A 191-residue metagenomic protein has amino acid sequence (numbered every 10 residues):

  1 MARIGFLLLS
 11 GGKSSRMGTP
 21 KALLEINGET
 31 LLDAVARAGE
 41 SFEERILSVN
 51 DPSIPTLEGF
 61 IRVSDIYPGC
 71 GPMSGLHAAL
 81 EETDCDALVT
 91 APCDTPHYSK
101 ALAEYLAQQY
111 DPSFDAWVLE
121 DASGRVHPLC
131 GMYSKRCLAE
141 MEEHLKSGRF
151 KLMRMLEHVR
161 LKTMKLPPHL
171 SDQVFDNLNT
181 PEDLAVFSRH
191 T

Functional and structural regions predicted by a protein language model:
M1-R149, E157-V174, P181-S188: Nucleotide and nucleotide-moiety/phosphate-recognizing core
T191: ER/Golgi luminal nucleotide-sugar-dependent glycosyltransferases, focusing on the catalytic module
